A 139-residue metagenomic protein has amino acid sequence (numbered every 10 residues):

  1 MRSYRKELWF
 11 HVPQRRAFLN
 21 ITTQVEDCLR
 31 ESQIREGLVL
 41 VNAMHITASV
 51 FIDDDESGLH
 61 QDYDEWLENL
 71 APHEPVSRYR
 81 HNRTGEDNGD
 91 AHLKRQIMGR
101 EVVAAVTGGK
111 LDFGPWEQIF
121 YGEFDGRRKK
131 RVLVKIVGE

Functional and structural regions predicted by a protein language model:
M1-E139: Active-site histidine-anchored catalytic micro-motif
